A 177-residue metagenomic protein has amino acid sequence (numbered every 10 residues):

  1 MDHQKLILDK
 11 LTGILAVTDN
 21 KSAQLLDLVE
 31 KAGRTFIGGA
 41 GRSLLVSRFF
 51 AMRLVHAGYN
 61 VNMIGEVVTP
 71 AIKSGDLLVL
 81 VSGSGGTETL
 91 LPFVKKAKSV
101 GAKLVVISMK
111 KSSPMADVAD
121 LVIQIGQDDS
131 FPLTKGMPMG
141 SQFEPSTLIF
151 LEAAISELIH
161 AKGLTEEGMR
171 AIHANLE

Functional and structural regions predicted by a protein language model:
M1-A16: Generic N-terminal amphipathic, Lys/Arg-enriched alpha-helix
Q4, S22-L25, S47: Hydrophobic packing residues in well-ordered alpha-helices of helical domains and bundles
L8, L151-E152: Short, hydrophobic/amphipathic alpha-helical packing segments that form internal helix faces or helix-helix interfaces
K10, I14, L28, E157 (+1 more regions): Residues that form generic nucleotide/phosphate-binding pockets
I14-K31: A short, well-structured juxtamembrane/interface segment
L25, A57, V105, P138 (+1 more regions): Extended interaction regions within the primary functional domain
R34-I149, I155-S156: Glycine-rich phosphate-binding loops that contact phosphosugars or nucleotide phosphates
P114-D117, F131-K135, I159-E177: Internal, active-site/partner-interface "lid" segment
